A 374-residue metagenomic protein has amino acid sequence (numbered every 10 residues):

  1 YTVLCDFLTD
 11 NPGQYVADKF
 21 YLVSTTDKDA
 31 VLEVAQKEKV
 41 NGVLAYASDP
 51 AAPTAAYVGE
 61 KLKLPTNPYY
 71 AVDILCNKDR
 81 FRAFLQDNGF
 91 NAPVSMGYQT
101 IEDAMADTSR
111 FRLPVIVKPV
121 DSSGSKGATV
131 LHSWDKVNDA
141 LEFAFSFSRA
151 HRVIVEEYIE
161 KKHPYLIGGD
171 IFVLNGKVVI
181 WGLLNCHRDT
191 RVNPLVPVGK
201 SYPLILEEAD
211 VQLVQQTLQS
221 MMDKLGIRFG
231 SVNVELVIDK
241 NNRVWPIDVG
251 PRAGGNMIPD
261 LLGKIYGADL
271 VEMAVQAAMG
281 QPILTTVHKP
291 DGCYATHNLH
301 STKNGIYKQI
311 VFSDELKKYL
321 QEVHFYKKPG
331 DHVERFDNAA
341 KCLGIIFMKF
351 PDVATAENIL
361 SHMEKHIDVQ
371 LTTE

Functional and structural regions predicted by a protein language model:
Y1-A71, E102, G280-L284, S301 (+2 more regions): ATP-binding N-terminal substructure of ATP-dependent carboxylate-amine bond-forming enzymes
E60-G127: A conserved helix-loop-beta module that forms one wall/lid of the active-site cleft in ATP-utilizing catalytic domains
N91-P93, P114-V117, T129-Y165, P194 (+2 more regions): Conserved ATP-binding module of the ATP-grasp superfamily
Y98, A128-S133, F172-L174, D239: Short beta-strand-to-turn element immediately C-terminal to the catalytic PLP-Schiff-base lysine in fold type I
T129, D139-A144, E156, Y165-H187 (+5 more regions): Beta-strand scaffold of nucleotide-dependent catalytic cores
T129, E157, P203, G263 (+1 more regions): Short, well-ordered beta-strand elements within core beta-sheets of diverse protein domains
Q212-V234, K240-N241, G250-G305: Active-site "cap" helix and flanking loop/linker of ATP-utilizing ligase/carboxylase catalytic domains
L299-D331: Glycine-rich active-site loop/lid that clamps phosphate-bearing ligands
